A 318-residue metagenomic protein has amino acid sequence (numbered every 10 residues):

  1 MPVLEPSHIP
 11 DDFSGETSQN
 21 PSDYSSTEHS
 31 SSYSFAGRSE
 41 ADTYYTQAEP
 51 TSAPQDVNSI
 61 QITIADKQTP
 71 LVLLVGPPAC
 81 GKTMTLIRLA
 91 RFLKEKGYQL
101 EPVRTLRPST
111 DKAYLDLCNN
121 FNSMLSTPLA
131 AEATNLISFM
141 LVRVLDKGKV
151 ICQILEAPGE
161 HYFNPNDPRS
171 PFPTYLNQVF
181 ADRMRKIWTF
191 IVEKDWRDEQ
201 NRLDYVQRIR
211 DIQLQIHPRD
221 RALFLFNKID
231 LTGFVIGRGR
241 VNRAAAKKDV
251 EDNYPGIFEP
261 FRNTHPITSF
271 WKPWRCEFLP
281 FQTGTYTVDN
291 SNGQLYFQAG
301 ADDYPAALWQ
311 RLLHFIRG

Functional and structural regions predicted by a protein language model:
M1-A79: Short, flexible boundary segments at extreme N-termini or domain junctions of P-loop NTPases and their
V3-E5, T174-K194, Q200-G318: Conserved GTP-binding G-domain of TRAFAC-class P-loop NTPases and closely related GTPase folds
T17, T83, N227: Ser/Thr-centric signal marking residues that sit in or immediately flank functional binding/regulatory motifs
S52-A131: Conserved G1/Walker A P-loop phosphate-binding module
P70, V150, R221: Conserved catalytic motifs of the protein kinase core domain
G76-P78, P158-H161, Q282-T285: Short, flexible loop/turn elements at secondary-structure junctions
C80, D195-W196: Short histidine/acidic/glycine/proline-rich micro-motifs that form metal- and phosphate-coordinating active-site loops
A133-V144, G148-R185, W196-R208: Switch II of P-loop NTPase G domains
